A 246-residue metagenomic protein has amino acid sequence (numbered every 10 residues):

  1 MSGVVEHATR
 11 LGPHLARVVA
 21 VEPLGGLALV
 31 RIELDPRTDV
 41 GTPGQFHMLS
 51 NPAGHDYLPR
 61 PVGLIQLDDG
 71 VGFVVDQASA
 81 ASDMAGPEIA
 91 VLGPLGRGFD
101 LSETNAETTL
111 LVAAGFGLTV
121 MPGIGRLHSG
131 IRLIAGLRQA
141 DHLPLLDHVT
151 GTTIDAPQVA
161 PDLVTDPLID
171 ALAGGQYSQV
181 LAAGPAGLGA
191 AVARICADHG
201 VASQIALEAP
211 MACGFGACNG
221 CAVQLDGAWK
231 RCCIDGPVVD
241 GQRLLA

Functional and structural regions predicted by a protein language model:
S2-A90: Ferredoxin-reductase
V4-E6, K230-A246: Short Fe-S-cluster ligation motifs
P13, P59, L163, A183 (+3 more regions): Conserved active-site and cofactor/substrate-binding residues in soluble primary-metabolism enzymes
V21, A171, I195, H199 (+3 more regions): Change "in soluble alpha/beta enzymes" to "in soluble alpha/beta proteins
G54-I65, L95-A106, C233: Short, Lys/Arg- and Gly-enriched loop/turn segments at beta-strand edges
D83-P210: FNR/FR-type flavoprotein reductase catalytic core
V120, A186, A209-P237: Local cysteine-cluster metal-coordination motifs and their immediate loop/turn environment, predominantly Fe-S cluster
